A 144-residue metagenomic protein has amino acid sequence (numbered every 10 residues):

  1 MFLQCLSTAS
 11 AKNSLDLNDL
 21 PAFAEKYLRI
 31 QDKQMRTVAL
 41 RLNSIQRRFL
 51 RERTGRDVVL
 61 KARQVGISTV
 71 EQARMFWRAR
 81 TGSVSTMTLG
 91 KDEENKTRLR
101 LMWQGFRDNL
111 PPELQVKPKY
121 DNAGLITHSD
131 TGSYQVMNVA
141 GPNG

Functional and structural regions predicted by a protein language model:
F2-G144: Phosphate/NTP-binding elements of NTP-utilizing enzymes
